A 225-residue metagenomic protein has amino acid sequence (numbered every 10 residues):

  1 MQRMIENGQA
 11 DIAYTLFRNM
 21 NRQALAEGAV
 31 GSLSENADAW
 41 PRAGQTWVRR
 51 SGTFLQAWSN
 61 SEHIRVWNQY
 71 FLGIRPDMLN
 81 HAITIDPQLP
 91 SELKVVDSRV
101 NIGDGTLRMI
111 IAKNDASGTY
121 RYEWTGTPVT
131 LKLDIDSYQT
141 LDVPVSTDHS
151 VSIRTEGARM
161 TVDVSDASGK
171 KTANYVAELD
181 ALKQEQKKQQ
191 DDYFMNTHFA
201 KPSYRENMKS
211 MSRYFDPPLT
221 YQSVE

Functional and structural regions predicted by a protein language model:
Q2-S223: Non-catalytic C-terminal accessory modules of carbohydrate-active enzymes
